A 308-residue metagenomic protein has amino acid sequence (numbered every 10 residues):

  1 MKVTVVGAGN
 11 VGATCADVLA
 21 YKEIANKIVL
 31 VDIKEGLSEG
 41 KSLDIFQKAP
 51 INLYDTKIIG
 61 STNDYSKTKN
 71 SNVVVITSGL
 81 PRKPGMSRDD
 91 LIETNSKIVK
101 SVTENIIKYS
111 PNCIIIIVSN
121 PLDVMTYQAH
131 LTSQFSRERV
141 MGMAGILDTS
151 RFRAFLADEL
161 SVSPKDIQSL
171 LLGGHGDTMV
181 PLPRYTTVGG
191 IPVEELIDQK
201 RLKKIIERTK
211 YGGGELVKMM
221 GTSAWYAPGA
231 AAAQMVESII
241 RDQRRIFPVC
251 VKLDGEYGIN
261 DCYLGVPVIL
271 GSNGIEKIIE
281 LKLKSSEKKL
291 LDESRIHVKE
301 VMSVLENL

Functional and structural regions predicted by a protein language model:
M1-V3: Extreme N-terminal starter segment of soluble prokaryotic enzymes
A8-G9: Glycine-rich Rossmann-fold phosphate-binding loop(s) that bind the pyrophosphate of adenine dinucleotide cofactors
G12-A13: N-terminal Rossmann-fold NAD(P) dinucleotide-binding loop
I33-S71, K299-E306: Conserved N-terminal Rossmann-fold NAD(P) cofactor-binding segment
P50-C113: Rossmann-like NAD(P)-binding element
S87-R153: Rossmann-like NAD(P)(H) cofactor-binding subdomain of soluble oxidoreductases
T132-E138, D148-L308: C-terminal substrate-binding/catalytic lobe of Rossmann-fold NAD(P)-dependent dehydrogenases
